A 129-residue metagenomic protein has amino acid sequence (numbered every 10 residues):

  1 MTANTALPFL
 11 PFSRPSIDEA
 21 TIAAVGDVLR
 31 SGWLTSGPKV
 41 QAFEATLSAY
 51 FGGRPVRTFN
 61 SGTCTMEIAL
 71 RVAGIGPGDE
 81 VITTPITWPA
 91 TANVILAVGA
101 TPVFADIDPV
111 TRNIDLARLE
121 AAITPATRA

Functional and structural regions predicted by a protein language model:
M1-L34, P38: N-terminal "arm"/small-domain region of PLP-dependent enzymes with the aminotransferase-like
P8, T21, R54-P55, M66 (+1 more regions): A generic secondary-structure signal marking the coil-to-beta-strand transition
T21, L29, T58, G62 (+1 more regions): Generic alpha-helix initiation/capping and coil-helix boundary signal
W33-E80, V94-A97, V103-D106: Phosphate-binding glycine-rich loop
R71-A129: PLP-dependent aminotransferase-like
